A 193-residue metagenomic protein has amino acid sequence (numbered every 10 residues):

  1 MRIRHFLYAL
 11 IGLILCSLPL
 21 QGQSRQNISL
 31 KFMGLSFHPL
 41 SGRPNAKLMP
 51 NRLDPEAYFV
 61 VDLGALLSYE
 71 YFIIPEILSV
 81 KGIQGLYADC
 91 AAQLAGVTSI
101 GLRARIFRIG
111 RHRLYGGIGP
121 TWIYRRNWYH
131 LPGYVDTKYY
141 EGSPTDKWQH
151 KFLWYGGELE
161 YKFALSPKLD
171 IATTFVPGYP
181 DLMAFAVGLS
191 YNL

Functional and structural regions predicted by a protein language model:
M1-S29, L193: Bacterial Sec-dependent N-terminal signal peptides
R4, K31, R103-R105: Basic side chains
L35-Y58, D62, Y71-S79, A88-L193: Outer-membrane beta-barrel transmembrane domain signature
L66-S68: Short, intrinsically disordered low-complexity segments
